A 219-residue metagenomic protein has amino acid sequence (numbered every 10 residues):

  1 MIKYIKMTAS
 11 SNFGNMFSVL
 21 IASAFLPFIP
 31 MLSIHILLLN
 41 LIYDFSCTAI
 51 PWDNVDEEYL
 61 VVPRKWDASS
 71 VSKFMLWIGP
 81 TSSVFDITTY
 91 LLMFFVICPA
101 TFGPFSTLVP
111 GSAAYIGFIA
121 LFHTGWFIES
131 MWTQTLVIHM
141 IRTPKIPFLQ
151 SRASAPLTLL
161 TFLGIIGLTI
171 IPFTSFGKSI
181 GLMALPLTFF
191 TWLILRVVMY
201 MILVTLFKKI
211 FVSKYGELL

Functional and structural regions predicted by a protein language model:
M1-I146: Membrane-embedded transport module
V96-F102, A120, T124-L219: C-terminal transmembrane module of polytopic membrane proteins
